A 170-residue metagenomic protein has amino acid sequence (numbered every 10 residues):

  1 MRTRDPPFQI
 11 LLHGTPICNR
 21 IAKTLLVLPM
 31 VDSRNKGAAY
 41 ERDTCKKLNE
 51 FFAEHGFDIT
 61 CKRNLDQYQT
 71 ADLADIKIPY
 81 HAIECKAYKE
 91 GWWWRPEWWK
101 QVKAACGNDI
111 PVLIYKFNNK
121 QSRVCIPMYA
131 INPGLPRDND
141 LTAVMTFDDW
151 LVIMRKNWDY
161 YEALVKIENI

Functional and structural regions predicted by a protein language model:
R2, P7-I170: Catalytic phosphate/metal-binding cores of nucleic-acid and nucleotide-processing enzymes, i.e., regions that mediate
